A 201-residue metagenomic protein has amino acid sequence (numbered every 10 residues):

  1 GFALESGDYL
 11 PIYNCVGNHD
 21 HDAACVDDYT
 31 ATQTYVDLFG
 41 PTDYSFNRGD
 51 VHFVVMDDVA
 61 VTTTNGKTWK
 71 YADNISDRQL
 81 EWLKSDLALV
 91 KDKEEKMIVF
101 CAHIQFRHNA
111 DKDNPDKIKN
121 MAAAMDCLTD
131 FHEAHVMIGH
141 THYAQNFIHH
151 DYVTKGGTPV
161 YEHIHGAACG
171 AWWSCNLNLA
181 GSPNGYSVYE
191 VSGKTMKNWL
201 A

Functional and structural regions predicted by a protein language model:
G1-K93, N114-H135, N146-V191: Extended active-site neighborhood of metal-dependent phosphoesterases/phosphodiesterases
G17-N18, H103, G139-H140: Active-site glycine-centered loops adjacent to acidic/histidine catalytic or metal-binding residues that shape
D20, F106, Y143: Short active-site segment of divalent metal-dependent hydrolases/proteases that encodes the spacing between
L87-D111: Short acidic, glycine-rich surface-loop motifs adjacent to enzyme active sites
A102-I104, I164-G166, L200: Active-site proximal loops enriched in glycine and acidic residues that flank catalytic Cys/His/Asp and coordinate
G193-A201: Short, compositionally biased P/S/T/A/G/V-rich stretches that sit at domain boundaries
